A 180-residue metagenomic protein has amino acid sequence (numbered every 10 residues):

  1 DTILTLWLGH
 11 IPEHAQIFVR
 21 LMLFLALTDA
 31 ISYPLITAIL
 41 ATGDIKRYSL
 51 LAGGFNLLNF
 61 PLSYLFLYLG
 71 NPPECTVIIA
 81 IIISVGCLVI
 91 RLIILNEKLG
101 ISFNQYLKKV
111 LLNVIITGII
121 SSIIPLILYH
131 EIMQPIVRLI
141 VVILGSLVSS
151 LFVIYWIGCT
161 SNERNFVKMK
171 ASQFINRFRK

Functional and structural regions predicted by a protein language model:
D1-H10, L65-Y68, I127: Short membrane-interface helical motifs at transmembrane helix boundaries in multi-pass membrane transporters
T2, I11, G43-R47: Conserved short cytoplasmic inter-helical helices of the MFS fold
T2, L6, P34, E163-F166: Membrane-spanning helices that line or support transport/gating and their immediate boundary helices in channels
L4-V19, H130-V141: Membrane-interface helix-capping segments at transmembrane helix termini in multi-pass transporters
I17-L67, P72-K98, T117, S121 (+2 more regions): Short runs within selected transmembrane alpha-helices of multi-pass transporters and secretion channels
G43-L51, N104-L112, I136-V137: Short, amphipathic, aromatic/basic-enriched membrane-interface segments that mark the entry/exit of transmembrane
N96-F103, L107, P125-K180: Membrane-proximal transmembrane or re-entrant/amphipathic helices at the cytosolic face
